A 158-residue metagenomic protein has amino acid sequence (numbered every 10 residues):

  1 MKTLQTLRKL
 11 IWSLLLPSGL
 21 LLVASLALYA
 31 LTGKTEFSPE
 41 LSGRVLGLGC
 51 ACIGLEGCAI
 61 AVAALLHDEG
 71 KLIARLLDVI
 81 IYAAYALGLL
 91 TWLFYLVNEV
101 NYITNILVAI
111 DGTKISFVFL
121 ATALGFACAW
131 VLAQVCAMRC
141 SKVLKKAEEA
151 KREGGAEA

Functional and structural regions predicted by a protein language model:
M1-A24, M138-K145, E149-A158: Cytosolic juxtamembrane helix and N-cap/initiation of the first transmembrane helix
R8-L15, Y29-E56, A74-D78, V118-L120: Transmembrane alpha-helix entry/boundary detector in multi-pass membrane proteins
I11, L15, N105-K145: Alpha-helical membrane-associated segments of multi-pass integral membrane proteins
P17-A27, C58, A83-L93, A121-V131: Lipid-exposed faces of alpha-helical membrane segments in multi-pass integral membrane proteins
L22, L46-A64, T91: Generic alpha-helical transmembrane segments
K34-G47, W92-A121: Interfacial non-cytosolic loop connecting adjacent transmembrane helices
I60-L96: Loop-to-transmembrane helix junctions at the membrane interface
A64-L72, E99-V100, W130-E157: Cytosolic juxtamembrane helix at the C-terminal end of the final transmembrane segment
